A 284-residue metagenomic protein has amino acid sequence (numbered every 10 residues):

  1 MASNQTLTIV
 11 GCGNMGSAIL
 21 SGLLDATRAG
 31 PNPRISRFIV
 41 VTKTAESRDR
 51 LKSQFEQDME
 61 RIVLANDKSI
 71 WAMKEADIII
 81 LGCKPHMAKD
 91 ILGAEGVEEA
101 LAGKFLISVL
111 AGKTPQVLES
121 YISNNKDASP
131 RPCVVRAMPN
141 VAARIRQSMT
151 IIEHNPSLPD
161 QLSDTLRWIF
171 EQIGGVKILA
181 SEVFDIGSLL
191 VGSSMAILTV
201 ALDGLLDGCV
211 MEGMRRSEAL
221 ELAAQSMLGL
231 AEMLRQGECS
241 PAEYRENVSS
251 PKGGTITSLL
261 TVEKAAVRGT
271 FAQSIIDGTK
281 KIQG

Functional and structural regions predicted by a protein language model:
A2-L7, S36: Extreme N-terminal starter segment of soluble prokaryotic enzymes
A2-N4, A224-G284: NAD(P)-dependent Rossmann-like dehydrogenase/reductase catalytic/cofactor-binding core
C12-G13: Glycine-rich Rossmann-fold phosphate-binding loop(s) that bind the pyrophosphate of adenine dinucleotide cofactors
G16: Catalytic nucleophile loop
I19, I39, A45-L51, F55-I152: Rossmann-like NAD(P)(H) cofactor-binding subdomain of soluble oxidoreductases
L20, L24-N32: Gly/Ala-rich phosphate-binding loop of Rossmann-like dinucleotide-binding domains, activating on the conserved
R48, A72, A88, R215-A223 (+2 more regions): Small-residue helix-packing motif on alpha-helices
V117-C133, M149-G187, I197-Q236, K281: Internal alpha-helical scaffold of NAD(P)-dependent oxidoreductase catalytic cores
